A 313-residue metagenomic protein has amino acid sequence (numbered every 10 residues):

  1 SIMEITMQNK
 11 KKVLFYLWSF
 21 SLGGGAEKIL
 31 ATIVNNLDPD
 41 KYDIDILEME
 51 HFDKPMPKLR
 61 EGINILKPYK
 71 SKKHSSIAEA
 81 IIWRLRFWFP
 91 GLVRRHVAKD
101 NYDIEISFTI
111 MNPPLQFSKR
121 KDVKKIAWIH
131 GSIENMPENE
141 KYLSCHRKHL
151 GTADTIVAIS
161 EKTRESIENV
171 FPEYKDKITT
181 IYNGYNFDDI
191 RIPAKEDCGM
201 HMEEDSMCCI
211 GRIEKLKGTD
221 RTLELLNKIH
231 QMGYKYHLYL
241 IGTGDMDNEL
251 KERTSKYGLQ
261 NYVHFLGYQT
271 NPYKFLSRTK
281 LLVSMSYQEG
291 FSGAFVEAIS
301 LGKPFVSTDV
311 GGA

Functional and structural regions predicted by a protein language model:
F15-G23, N36-R84: N-terminal strand-loop element at the rim of the active site of nucleotide-sugar-dependent glycosyltransferases
G24-T32, D205, C209-Y234, L238 (+2 more regions): A conserved mid-protein helix/loop that constitutes part of the nucleotide-sugar donor-binding site
W83-G91, K124, G131-T152, E165: Nucleotide-sugar donor phosphate/pyrophosphate-binding loop at the beta->alpha transition of glycosyltransferases
P90-G91, Y102-D122: An aromatic- and histidine-rich active-site surface loop
K162, G184: Carbohydrate-associated surface elements
K251-G267: Nucleotide-activated donor-binding/catalytic signature segment of Leloir-type glycosyltransferases, i.e., the conserved
Y268, Y287: Aromatic "clamp/platform" in nucleotide-sugar-dependent glycosyltransferases that forms part of the donor/acceptor
P304-S307: Short hydrophobic beta-strand element within catalytic cores of glycosyltransferases and related nucleotide-activated
